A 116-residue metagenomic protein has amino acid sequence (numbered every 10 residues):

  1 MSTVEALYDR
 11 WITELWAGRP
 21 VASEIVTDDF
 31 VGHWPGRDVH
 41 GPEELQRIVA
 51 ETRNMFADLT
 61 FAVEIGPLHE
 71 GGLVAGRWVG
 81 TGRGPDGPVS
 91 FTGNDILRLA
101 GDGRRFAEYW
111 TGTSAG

Functional and structural regions predicted by a protein language model:
M1, A6-R10, H33, Q46-G116: A beta-strand edge to alpha-helix "cap/lid" segment located at domain peripheries
M1-D28: Short acidic-aromatic low-complexity motifs
